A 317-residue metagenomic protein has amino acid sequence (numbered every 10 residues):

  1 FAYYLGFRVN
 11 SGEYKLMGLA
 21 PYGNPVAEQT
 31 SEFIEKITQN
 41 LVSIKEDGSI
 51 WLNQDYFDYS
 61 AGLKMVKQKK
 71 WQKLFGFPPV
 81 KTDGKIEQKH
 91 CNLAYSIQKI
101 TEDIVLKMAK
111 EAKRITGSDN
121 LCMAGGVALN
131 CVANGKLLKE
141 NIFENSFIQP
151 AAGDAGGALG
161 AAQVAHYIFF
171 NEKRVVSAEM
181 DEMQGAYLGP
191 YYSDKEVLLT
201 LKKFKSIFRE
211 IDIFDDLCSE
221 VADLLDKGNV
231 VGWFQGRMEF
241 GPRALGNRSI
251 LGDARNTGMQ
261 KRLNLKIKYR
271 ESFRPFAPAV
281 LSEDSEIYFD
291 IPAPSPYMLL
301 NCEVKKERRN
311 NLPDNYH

Functional and structural regions predicted by a protein language model:
F1, V105, G126: Conserved hydrophobic/aromatic pocket- or pore-lining residues that grip, position, or stack substrates in active sites
A2-G84, K110, D119, N134-H317: Flexible beta->alpha loop and helix N-cap segments adjacent to enzyme active/binding sites
D83-D103: Short acidic-aromatic active-site loops that bind/stabilize oxyanions
Y95, G125, I148-P150: Short glycine-centered, acidic/aromatic-flanked micro-motifs in structured strand/loop junctions that mark active-site
S96-L121: Phosphate/ATP-binding catalytic cores across multiple sugar-kinase/actin-like superfamilies, primarily ASKHA
D103-I104, A128, Y192, D216: Residue-level recognition of alpha-helix initiation/capping sites
L121-L129: Glycine-rich beta-strand-to-loop/alpha-helix junction loops that act as flexible
